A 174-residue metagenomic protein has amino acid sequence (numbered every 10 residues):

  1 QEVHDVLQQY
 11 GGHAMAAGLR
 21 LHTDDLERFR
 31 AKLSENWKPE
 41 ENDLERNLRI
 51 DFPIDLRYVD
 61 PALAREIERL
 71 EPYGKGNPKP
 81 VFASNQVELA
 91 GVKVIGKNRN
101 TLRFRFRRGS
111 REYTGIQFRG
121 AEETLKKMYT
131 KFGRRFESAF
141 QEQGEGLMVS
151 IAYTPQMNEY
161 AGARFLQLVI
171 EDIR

Functional and structural regions predicted by a protein language model:
Q1-R174: Acidic, two-metal ion nucleic-acid-processing modules in DNA metabolism proteins
